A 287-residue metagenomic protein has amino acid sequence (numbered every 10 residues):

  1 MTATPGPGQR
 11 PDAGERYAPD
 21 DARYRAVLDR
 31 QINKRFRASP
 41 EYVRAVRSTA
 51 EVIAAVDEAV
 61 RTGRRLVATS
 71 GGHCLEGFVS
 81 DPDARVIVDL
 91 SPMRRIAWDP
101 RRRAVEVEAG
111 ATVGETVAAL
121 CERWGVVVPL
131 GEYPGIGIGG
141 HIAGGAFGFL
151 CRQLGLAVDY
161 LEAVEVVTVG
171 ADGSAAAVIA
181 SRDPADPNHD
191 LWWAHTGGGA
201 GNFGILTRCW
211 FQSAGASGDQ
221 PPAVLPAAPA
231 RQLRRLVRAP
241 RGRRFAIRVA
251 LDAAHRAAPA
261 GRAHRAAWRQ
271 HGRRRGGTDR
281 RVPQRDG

Functional and structural regions predicted by a protein language model:
G6-R30: Conserved oxyanion/phosphate-binding beta-strand-loop segments in alpha/beta enzyme cores
E15-A18, V27, Y42-A45, L66-T69 (+6 more regions): Structural recognition of the beta-strand scaffold that forms the well-ordered cores of secreted hydrolase catalytic
D21, I32-M93, A109: Glycine-rich N-terminal segment of FAD-binding domains in flavoprotein oxidoreductases, spanning the beta-loop-helix
N33-A38, V60-R61, F78-P82, W98-P100 (+4 more regions): Extracellular/periplasmic catalytic domains that process cell-envelope and extracellular macromolecules
R65-T69, V105, W124-G131, S174-S181 (+1 more regions): Short secondary-structure capping/junction motifs at helix and strand boundaries
E76-R94, L150-G170, I205-R208: Structural signature of FAD isoalloxazine-binding scaffolds in flavoprotein oxidoreductases
R103-A104, A111-C121, G135-I138, D286: Short, structural beta-strand-to-alpha-helix junction motif
A177-G287: C-terminal cap/substrate-recognition region of VAO/PCMH-type FAD-linked oxidoreductases
